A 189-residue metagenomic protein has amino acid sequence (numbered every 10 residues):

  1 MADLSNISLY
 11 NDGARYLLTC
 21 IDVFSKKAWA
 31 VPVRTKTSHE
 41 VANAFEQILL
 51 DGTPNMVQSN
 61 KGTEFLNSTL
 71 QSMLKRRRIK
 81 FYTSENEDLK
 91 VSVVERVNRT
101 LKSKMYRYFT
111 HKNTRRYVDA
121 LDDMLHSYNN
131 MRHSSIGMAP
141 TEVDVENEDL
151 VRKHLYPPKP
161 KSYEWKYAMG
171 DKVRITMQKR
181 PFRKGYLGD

Functional and structural regions predicted by a protein language model:
M1, T19, W29-P32, Q58 (+2 more regions): Beta-strand cores of modular interaction/reader domains in eukaryotic scaffold and signaling proteins, especially PDZ
M1-T35, E40, F182: An active-site-proximal beta-strand-loop segment
L9-A14, I21-F24, L49-D51, L66 (+4 more regions): Intrinsically disordered, low-complexity regulatory regions enriched in Ser/Pro/Gly/Thr and acidic residues
Y16-I21, A30-P32, D123-S127, W165 (+1 more regions): Conserved, well-structured core segments
A30-G52, T63: Active-site beta-loop-alpha junctions of metal-dependent nucleic acid enzymes, especially the RNase H-like/DDE
V57-K75, F81-K104, Y117-D122: RNase H-like two-metal-ion nuclease catalytic core shared by retroviral integrases and related mobile-element nucleases
Q71-S72, N86, R107-P158, E164: Charged, gly/pro-enriched flexible loop segments at helix/strand junctions
L150-D189: Short basic/aromatic-enriched segments
